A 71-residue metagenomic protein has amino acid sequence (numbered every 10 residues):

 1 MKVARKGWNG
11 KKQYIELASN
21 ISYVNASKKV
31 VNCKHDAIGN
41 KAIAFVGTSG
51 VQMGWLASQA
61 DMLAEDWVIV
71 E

Functional and structural regions predicted by a protein language model:
M1-T48: Extended non-catalytic interaction/regulatory regions in multidomain proteins
G39-E71: Short, compact, well-ordered microdomains
